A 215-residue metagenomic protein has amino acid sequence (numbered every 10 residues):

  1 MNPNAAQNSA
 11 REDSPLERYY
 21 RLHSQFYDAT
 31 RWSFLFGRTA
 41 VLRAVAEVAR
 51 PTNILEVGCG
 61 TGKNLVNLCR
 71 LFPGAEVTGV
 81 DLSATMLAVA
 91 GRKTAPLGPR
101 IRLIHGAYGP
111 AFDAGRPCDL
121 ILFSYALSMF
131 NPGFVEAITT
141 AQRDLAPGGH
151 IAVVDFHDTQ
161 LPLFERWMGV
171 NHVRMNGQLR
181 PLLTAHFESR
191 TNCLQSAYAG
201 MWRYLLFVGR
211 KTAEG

Functional and structural regions predicted by a protein language model:
N2-V48, N67, P162-R166: Conserved class I S-adenosyl-L-methionine
L55-V57, T61-P110: Class I SAM-dependent methyltransferase SAM/SAH-binding core
G109-I121: A short acidic, Gly/Pro-enriched loop at the edge of an enzyme's catalytic core that lines a small-molecule cofactor
L120-G133: A short SAM/SAH-binding and catalytic strip from SAM-dependent methyltransferases
V135-P147: A short glycine-rich, Lys/Arg-flanked "PGG" loop and its adjoining helix->strand segment in the class I
G148-F156: Conserved beta-strand signature within the Rossmann-like core of class I S-adenosyl-L-methionine
H172-F187: Short alpha-helix
E188, L194-G215: Core SAM-dependent methyltransferase catalytic element
